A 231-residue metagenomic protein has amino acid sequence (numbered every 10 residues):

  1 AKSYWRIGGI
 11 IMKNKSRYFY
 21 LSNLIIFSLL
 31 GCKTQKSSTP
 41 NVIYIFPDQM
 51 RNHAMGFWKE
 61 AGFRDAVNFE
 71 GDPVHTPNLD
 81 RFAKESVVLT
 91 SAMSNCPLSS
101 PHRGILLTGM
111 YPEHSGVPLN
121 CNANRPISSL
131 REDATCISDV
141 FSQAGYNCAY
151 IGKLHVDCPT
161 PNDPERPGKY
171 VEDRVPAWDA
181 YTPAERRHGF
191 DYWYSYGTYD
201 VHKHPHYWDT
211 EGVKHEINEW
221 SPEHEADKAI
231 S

Functional and structural regions predicted by a protein language model:
K2, K13-K15, N23: Intrinsically disordered, low-complexity polyampholyte segments enriched for Lys and acidic residues
G8-G9: Short intrinsically disordered terminal tails
K13-N14, F19, L29-S231: Formylglycine-dependent sulfatase
I26: N-terminal Rossmann-like NAD(P)+-binding domain of SDR-like oxidoreductases, especially those catalyzing
